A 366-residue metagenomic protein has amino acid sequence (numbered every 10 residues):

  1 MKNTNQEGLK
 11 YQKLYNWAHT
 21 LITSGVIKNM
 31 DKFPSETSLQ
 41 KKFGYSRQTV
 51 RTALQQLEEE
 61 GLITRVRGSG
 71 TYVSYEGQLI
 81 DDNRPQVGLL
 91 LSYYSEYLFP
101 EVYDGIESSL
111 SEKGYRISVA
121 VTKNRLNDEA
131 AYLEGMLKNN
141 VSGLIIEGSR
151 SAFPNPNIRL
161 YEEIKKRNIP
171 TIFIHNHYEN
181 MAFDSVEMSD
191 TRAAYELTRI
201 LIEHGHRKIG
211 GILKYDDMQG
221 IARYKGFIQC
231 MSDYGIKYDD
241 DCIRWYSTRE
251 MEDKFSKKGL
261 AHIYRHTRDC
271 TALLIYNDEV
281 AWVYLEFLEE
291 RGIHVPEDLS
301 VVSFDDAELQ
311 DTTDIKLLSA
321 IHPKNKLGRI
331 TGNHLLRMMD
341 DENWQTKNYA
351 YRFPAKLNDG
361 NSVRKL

Functional and structural regions predicted by a protein language model:
K2-Q6, N16-T23, K28, Q55 (+2 more regions): Alpha-helical recognition/docking segments in bacterial nutrient-uptake and carbohydrate-utilization systems
W17, L260-L366: Flexible loop/turn connectors
K28-R65: N-terminal helix-turn-helix
K32-F33, R65-G77: Short, Lys/Arg-rich nucleic-acid/phosphate-binding segment
G88-L89, V141-R150, I172, G210-L213 (+2 more regions): Periplasmic-binding protein-like
S111-V121, G211, C230-K254: Short beta-strand elements in bilobed, periplasmic/extracellular small-molecule ligand-binding domains
A182-G211, Q229, D253-A261, A281 (+1 more regions): Hydrophobic alpha-helical segments within soluble ligand-binding/sensing domains
Y195-I236, K347-V363: An alpha-beta-alpha
